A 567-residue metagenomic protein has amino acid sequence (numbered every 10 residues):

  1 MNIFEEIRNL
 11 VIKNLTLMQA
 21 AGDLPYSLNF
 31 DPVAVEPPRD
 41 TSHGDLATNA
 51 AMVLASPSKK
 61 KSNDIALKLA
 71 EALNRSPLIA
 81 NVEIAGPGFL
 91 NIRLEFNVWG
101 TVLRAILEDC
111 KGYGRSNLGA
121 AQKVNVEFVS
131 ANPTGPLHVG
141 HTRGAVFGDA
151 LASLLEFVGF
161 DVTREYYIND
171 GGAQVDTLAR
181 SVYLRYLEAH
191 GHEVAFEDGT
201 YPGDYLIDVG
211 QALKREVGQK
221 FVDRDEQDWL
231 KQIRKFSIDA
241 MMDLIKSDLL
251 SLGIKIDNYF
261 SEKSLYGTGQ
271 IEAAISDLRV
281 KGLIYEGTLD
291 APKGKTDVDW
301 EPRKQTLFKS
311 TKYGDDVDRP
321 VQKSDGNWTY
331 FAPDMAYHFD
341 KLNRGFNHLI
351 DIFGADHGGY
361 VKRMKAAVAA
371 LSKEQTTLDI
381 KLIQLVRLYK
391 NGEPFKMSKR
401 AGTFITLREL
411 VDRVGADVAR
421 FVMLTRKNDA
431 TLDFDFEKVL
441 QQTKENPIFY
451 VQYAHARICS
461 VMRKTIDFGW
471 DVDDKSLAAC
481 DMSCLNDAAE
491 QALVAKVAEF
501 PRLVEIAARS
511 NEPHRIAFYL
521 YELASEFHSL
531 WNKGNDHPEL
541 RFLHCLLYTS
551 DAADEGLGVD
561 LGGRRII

Functional and structural regions predicted by a protein language model:
M1-G100, L107, K111-S550: Non-catalytic interaction-recognition regions
Y548-I567: Single conserved hydrophobic/aromatic residue that forms the stacking wall/gate of nucleotide- or nucleobase-binding
